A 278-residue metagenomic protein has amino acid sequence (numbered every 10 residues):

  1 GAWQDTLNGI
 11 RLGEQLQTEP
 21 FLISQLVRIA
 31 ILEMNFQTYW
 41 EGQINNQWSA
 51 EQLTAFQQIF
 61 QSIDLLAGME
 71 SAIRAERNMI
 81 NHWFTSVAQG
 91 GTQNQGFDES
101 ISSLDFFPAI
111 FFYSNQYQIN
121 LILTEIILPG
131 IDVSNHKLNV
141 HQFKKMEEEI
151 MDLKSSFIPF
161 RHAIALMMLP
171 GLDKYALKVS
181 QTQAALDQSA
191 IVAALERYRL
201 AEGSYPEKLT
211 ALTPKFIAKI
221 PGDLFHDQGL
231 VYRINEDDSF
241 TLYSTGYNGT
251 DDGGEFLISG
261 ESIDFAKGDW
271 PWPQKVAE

Functional and structural regions predicted by a protein language model:
G1-E278: Short acidic linear motifs
